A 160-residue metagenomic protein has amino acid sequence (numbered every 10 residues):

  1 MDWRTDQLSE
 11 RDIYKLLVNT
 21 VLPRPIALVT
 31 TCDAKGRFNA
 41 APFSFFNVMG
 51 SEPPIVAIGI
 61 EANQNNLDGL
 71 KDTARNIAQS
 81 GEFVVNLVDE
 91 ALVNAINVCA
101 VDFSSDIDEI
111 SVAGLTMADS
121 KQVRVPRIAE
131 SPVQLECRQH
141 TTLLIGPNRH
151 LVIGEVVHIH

Functional and structural regions predicted by a protein language model:
M1-A41, N47-H160: Active-site-proximal mixed secondary-structure blocks
